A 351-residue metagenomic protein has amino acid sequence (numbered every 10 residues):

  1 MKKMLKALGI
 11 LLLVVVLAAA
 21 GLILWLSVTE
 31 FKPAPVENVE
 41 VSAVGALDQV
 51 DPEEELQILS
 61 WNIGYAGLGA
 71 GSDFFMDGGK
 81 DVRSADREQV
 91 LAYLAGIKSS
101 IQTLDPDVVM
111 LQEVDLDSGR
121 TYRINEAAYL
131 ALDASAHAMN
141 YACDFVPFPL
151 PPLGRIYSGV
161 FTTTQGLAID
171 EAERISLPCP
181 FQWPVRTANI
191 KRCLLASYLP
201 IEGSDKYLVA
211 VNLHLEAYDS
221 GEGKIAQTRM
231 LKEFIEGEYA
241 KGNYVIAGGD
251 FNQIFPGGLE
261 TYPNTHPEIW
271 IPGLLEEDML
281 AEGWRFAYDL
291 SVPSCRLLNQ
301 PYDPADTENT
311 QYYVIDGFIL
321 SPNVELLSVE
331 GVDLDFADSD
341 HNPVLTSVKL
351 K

Functional and structural regions predicted by a protein language model:
K3-D133, Y141-P152, K351: N-terminal, active-site-proximal structural segment of metallo-dependent hydrolase catalytic domains
L47-I58, G67-A70, I156, T163-D170 (+4 more regions): Beta-strand-turn-beta hairpins that frame and shape the catalytic cleft of phosphate-ester-processing enzymes
Q57-I63, Y93-R123, S197, Y207-L213 (+3 more regions): Active-site beta-strand/loop signature of hydrolases that rely on acidic residues for catalysis
W61-G64, Q112-V114, A142-F145, T164-G166 (+4 more regions): Active-site-proximal beta-strand/loop segments in catalytic clefts of secreted hydrolases
K80-R87, V114-L116, L177-R186, L213-E222: Surface-exposed cleft-lining segments at the edges of enzyme active sites
R87-L94, K224, T228, E308: A conditional alpha-helix N-cap/helix-loop micro-motif detector
Y122, H137-T162, T187, E222 (+2 more regions): Active site of divalent-metal-dependent phosphoester/diester hydrolases
F145-F148, I175-Q182, L215-A217, V332-A337: Short, solvent-exposed aromatic-acidic interface loops
